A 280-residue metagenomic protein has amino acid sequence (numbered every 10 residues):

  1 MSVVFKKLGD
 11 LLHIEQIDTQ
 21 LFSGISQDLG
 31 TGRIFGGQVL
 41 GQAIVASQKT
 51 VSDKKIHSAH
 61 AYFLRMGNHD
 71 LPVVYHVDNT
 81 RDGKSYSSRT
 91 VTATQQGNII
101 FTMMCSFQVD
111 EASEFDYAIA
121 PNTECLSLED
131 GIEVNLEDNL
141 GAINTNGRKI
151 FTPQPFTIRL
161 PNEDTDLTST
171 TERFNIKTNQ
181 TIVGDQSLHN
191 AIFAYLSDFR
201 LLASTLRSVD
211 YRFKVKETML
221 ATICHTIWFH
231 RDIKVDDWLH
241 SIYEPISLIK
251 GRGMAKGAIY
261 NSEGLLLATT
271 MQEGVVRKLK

Functional and structural regions predicted by a protein language model:
M1-K280: Terminal targeting signals and extreme-terminal segments of soluble enzymes
